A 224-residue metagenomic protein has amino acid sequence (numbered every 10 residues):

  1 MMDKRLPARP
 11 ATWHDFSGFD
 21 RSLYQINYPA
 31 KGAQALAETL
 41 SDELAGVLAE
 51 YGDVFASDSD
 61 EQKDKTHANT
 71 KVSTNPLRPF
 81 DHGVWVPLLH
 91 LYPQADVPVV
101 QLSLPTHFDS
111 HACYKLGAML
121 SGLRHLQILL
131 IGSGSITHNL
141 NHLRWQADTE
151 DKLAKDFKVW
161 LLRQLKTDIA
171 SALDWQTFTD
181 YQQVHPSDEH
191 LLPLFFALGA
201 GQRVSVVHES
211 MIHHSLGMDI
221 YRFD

Functional and structural regions predicted by a protein language model:
M1, S103-P105, I131-S133: Short beta-strand segments
M1-F55: A short aromatic-anchored loop/beta-hairpin motif
D15-D20, Y92-V100, L173: Short, basic/glycine-rich phosphate-binding loops at helix/coil junctions that contact nucleotide phosphates
R21-I26, Q34, F80-V86, C113-L116: Short acidic (Asp/Glu) patches
L23-K31, N75, S103-S110, Y181-Q182: Flexible, glycine/proline-enriched loop segments at strand-loop-helix junctions that form or flank small-ligand binding
Q25, N69-T70, D224: Catalytic cores of transferase enzymes with a strong primary signal for eukaryotic protein kinases
E38-A112: Internal, conserved structured core segments that host functional sites
D42, G46, V97-P98, F108-S110 (+3 more regions): Surface-exposed, charge/polar-rich loops and edge strands
